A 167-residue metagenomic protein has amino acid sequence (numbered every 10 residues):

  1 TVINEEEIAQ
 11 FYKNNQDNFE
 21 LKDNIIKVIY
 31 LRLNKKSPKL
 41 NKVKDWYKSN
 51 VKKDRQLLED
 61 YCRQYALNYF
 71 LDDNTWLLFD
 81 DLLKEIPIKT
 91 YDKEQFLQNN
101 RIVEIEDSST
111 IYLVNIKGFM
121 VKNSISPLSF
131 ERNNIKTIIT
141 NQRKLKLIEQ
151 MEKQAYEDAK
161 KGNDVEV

Functional and structural regions predicted by a protein language model:
T1-V167: Peptidyl-prolyl cis-trans isomerase
